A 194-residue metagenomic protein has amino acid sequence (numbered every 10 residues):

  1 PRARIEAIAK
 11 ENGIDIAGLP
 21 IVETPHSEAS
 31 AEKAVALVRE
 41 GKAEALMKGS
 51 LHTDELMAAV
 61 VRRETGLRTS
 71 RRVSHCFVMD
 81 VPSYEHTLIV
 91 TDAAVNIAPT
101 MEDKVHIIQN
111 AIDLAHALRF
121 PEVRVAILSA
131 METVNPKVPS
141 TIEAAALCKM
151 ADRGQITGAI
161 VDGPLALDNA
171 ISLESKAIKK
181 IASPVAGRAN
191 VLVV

Functional and structural regions predicted by a protein language model:
P1-V194: Anion-binding alpha/beta catalytic cores of soluble intermediary-metabolism enzymes, centered on
